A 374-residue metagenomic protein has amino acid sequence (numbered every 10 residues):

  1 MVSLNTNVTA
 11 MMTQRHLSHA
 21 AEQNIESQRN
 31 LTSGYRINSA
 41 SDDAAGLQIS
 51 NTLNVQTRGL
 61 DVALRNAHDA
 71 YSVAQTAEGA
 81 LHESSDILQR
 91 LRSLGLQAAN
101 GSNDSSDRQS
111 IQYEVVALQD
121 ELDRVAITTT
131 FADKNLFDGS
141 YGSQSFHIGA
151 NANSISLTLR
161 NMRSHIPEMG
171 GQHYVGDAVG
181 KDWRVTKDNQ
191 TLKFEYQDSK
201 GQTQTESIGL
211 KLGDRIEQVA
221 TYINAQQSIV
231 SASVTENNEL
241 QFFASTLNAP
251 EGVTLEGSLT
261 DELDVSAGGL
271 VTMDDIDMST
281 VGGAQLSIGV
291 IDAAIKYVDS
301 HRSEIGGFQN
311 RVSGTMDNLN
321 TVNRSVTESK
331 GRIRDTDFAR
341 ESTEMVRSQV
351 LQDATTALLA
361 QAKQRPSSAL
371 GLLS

Functional and structural regions predicted by a protein language model:
M1-S374: Primary detection of the long, small/polar-rich alpha-helical "axial" segments characteristic of bacterial flagellar
